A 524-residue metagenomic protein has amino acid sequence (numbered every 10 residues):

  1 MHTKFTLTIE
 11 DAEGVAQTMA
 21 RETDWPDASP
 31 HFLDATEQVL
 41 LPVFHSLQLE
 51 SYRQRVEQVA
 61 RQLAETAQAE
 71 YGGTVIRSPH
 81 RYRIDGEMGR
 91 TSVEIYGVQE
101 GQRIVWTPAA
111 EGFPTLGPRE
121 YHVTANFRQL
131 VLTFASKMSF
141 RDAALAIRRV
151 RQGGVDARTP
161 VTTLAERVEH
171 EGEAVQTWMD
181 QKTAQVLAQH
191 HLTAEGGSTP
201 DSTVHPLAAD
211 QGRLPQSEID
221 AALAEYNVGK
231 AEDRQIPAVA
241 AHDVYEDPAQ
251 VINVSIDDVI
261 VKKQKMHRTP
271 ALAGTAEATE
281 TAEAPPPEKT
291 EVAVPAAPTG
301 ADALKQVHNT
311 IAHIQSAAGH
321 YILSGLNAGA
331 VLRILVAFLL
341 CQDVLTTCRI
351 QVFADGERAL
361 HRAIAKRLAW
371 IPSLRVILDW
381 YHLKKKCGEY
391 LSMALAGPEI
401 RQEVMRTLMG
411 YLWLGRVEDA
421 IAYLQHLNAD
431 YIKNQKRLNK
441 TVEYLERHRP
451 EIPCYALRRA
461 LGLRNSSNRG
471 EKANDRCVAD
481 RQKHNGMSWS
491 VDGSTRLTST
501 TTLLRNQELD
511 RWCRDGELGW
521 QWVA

Functional and structural regions predicted by a protein language model:
M1-E50, V98, R103-A524: Catalytic center-proximal scaffold of phosphoryl-transfer enzymes
V43-H122: Basic, low-complexity segments
